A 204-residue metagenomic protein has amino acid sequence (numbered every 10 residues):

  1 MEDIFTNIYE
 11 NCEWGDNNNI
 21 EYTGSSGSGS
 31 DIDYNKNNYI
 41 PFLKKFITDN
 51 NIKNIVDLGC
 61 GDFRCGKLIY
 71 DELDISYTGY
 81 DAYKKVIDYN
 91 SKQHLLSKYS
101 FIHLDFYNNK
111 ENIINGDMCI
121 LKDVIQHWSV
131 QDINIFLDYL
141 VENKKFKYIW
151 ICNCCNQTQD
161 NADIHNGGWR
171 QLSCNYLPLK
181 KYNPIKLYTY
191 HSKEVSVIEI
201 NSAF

Functional and structural regions predicted by a protein language model:
M1-V56, G61-I113, W128-F204: Class I (Rossmann-like) S-adenosyl-L-methionine-dependent methyltransferase catalytic domain, capturing the SAM-binding
M118-Q131: A short SAM/SAH-binding and catalytic strip from SAM-dependent methyltransferases
